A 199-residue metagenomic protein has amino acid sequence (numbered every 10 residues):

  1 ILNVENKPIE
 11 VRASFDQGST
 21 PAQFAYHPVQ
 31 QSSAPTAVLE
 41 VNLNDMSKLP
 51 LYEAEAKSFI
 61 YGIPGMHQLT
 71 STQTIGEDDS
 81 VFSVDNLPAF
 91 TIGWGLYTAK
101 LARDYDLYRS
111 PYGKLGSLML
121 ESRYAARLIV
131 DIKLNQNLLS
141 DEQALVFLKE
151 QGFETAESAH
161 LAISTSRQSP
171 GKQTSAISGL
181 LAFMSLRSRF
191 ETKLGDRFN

Functional and structural regions predicted by a protein language model:
I1-N199: Long, His/Glu/Asp-enriched segments that create or flank divalent metal/ion-associated functional microenvironments
